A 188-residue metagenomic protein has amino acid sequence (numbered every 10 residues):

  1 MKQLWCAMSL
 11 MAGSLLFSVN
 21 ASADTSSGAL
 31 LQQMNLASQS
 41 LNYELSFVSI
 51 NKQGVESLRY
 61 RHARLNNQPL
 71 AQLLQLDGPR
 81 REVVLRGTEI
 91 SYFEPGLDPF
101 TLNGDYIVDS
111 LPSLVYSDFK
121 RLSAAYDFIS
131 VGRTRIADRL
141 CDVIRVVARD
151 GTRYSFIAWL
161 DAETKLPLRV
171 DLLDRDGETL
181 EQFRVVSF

Functional and structural regions predicted by a protein language model:
M1-M8: Bacterial N-terminal signal peptides that target proteins for export
L10-M11, A21: Cleavable N-terminal signal peptides
A23-G96, Y126-A162, L166-L173: N-terminal mature ectodomain segment of secretory-pathway/periplasmic proteins
Y92-S117: Acidic/charged, solvent-exposed loop-and-adjacent secondary-structure segments enriched in E/D, K/R, S/T, and G/P
L102-N103, R133, V170, Q182: Residue-level detector of high-confidence beta-strand sites
F119-Y126: Soluble sensory domains of the PAS superfamily and closely related sensory modules
D176-F188: Acidic, serine/threonine-rich low-complexity disordered tracts
